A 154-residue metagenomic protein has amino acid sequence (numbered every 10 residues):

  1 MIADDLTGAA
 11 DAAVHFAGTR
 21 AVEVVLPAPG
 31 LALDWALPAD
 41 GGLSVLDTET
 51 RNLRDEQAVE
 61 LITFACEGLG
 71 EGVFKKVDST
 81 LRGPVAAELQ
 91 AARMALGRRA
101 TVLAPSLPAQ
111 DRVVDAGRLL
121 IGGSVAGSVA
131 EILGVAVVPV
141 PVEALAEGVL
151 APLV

Functional and structural regions predicted by a protein language model:
M1-D40, A104-L107: N-terminal basic/disordered segments at the start of proteins
A3-D5, T48-E49, P141-A144: Structural motif
A21-L26, G42, L53-V73, V77-V154: Cap/lid and interdomain-hinge subdomains that line or gate substrate/regulatory clefts in soluble alpha/beta enzymes
A39-E49: A structural-propensity feature for long, helix-poor, extended segments
